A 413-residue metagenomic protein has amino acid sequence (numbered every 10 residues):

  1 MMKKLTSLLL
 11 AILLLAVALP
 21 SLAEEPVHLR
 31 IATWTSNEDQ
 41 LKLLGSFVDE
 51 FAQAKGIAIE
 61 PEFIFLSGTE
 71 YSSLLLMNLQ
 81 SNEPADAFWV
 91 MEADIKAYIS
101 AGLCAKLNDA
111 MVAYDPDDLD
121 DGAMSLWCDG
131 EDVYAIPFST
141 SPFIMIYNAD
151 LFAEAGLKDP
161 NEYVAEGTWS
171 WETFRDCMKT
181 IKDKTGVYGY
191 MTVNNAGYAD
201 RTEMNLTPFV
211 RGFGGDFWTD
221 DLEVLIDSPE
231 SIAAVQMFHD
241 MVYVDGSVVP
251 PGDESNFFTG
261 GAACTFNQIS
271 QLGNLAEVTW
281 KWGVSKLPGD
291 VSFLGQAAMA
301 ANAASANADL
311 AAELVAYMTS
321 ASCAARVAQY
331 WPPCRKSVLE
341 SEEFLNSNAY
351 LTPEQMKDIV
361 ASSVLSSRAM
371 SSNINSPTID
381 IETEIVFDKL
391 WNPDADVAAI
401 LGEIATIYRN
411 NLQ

Functional and structural regions predicted by a protein language model:
M1-R30, G402, T406-Q413: Short, low-complexity disordered leader/linker segments with a strong preference for bacterial N-terminal type II
L29-G45, L66, S141, S371-N375: Extracytoplasmic "Venus flytrap"
N37-A58, D150, T383: Short, polar/charged alpha-helical segment
E50, A54-L119, D132-A135, E154-G156 (+7 more regions): Extracytoplasmic "Venus flytrap"/periplasmic binding protein-like
V90-I144, E172-T173, K281-K286, S347-S363: Hinge/lid segment of periplasmic solute-binding proteins
D132-F138, F143, A153, S170-E223 (+1 more regions): Extracytoplasmic/periplasmic solute-binding protein
D176-K179, R211-P250, A276: Glycine-centered hinge/linker elements that transmit conformational signals in sensory and ligand-binding systems
Q271-T279, G289-I385: C-terminal lobe and pocket-closing loops of periplasmic/extracytoplasmic Venus-flytrap solute-binding proteins
